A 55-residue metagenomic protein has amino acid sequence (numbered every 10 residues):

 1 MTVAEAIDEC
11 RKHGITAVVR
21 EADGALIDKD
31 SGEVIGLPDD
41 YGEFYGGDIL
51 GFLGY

Functional and structural regions predicted by a protein language model:
M1-D23: N-terminal acidic leader/helix
V18-L53: Acidic, low-complexity, intrinsically disordered interaction modules
